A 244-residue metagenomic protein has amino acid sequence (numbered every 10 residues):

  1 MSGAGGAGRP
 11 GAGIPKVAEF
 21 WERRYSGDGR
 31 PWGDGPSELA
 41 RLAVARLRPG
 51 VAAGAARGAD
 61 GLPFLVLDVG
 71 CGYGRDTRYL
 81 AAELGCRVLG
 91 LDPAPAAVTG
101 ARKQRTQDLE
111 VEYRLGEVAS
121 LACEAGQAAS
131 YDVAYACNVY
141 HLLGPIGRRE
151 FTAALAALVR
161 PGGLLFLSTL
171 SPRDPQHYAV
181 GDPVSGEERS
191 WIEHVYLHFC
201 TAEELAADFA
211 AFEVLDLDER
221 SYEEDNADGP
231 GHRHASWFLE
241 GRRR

Functional and structural regions predicted by a protein language model:
M1-A125, L143-E150, A154, L164-R244: Class I (Rossmann-like) S-adenosyl-L-methionine-dependent methyltransferase catalytic domain, capturing the SAM-binding
Y135: A conserved beta-strand element that flanks and buttresses the S-adenosyl-L-methionine
N138-L142: Short catalytic micro-motifs in class I SAM-dependent methyltransferases
